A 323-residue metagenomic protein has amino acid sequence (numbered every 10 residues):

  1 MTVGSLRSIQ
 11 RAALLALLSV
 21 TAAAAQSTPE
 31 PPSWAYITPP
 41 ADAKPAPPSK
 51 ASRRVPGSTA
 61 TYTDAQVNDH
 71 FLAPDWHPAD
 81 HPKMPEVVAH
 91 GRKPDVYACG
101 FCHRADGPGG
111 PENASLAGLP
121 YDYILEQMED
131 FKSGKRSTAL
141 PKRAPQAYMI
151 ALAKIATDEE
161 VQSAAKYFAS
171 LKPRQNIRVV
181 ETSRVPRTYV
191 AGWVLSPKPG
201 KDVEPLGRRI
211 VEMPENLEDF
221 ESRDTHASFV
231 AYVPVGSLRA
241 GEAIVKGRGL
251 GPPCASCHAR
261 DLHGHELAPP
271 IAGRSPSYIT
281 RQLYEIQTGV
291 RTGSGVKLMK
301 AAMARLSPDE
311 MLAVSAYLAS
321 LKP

Functional and structural regions predicted by a protein language model:
T2-A13: Bacterial N-terminal signal peptides that target proteins for export
R11-T21: Bacterial N-terminal signal peptides
Q26-Y97, R136-P252, T288-P323: Flexible coil segments in periplasmic/lumen-exposed cytochrome c-class electron-transfer proteins
D95-A98, D106, P120, L250-P253 (+3 more regions): Short pre-active-site segment immediately N-terminal to redox-active cysteine/selenocysteine motifs in thiol-based
F101, S256: Short, cysteine/histidine-rich loop/knuckle motifs that typically chelate Zn2+
G110-L116, H265-A272: Short cysteine/histidine-rich zinc-coordinating motifs and their immediately flanking basic loops
A117-Q146, V179, A272-L283, T288-V296: Extended intrinsically disordered, low-complexity coil regions enriched in Ser, Thr, Gly, Ala and often Pro
R248, P253, A259-A268, S275-T280 (+1 more regions): Intrinsically disordered, low-complexity segments enriched in Gly and acidic/Ser/Thr residues that form flexible
